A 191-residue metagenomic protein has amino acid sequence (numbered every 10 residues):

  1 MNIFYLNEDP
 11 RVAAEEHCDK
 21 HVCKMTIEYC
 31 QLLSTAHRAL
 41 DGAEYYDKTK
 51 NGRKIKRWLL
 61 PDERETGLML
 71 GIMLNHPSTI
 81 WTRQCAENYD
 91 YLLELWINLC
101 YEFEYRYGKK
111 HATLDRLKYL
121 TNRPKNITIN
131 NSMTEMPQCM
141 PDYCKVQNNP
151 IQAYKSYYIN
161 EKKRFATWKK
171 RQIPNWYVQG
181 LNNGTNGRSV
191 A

Functional and structural regions predicted by a protein language model:
M1-A191: Sequence termini and other peripheral, non-core segments
